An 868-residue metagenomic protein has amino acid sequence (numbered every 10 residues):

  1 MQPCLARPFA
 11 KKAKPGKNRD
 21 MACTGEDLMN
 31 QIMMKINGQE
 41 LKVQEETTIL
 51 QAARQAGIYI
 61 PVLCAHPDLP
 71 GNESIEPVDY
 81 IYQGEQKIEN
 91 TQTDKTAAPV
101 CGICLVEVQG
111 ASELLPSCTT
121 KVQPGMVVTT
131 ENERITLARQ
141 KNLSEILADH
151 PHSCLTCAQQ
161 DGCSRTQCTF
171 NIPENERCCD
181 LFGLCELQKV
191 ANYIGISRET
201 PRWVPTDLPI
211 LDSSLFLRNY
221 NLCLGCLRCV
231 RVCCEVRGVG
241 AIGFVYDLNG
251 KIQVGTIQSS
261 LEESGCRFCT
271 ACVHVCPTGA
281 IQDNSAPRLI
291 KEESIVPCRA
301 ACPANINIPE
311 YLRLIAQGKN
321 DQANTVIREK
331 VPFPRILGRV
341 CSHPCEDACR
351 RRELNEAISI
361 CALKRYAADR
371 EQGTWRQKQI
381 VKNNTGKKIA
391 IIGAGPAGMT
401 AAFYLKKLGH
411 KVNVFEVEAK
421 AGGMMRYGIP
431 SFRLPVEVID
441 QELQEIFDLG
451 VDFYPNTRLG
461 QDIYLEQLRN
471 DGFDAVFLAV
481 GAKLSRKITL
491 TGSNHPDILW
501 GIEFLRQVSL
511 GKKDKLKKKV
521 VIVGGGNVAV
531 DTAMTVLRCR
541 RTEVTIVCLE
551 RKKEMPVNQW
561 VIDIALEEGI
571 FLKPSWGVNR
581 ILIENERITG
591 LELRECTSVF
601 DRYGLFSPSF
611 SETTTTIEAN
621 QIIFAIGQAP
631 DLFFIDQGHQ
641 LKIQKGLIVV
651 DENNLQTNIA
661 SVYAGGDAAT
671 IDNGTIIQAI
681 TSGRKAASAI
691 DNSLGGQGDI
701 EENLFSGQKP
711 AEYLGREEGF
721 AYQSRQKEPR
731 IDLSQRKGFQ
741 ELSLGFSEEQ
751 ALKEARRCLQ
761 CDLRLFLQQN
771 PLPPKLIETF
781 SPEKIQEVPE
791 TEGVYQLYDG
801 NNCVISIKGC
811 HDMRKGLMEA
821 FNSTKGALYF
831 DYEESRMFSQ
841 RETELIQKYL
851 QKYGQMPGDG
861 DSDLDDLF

Functional and structural regions predicted by a protein language model:
E76-N413, V417-E418, M425-F432, K483-L484 (+2 more regions): Fe-S ferredoxin-like electron-transfer domains and their immediately adjacent linker/connector regions across
Q322, N383, K388, I392 (+5 more regions): Feature captures the FAD/FMN-dependent oxidoreductase FAD-binding
A367-K382, Q441-Q461, S485-R540, I643-N653 (+1 more regions): Glycine-rich dinucleotide-binding loop and its adjacent helix/turn
K411-V414, E418-L449, F453, R506-V508 (+2 more regions): Rossmann-like dinucleotide-binding cores of NAD(P)H-dependent redox enzymes
N494-K517, I581-I583, F600-Q678, L714-G715: FAD-site-proximal beta/loop scaffold in flavoenzymes
R587-R594, D601-K642, E717-L767: C-terminal catalytic lobe of FAD-dependent flavoproteins
A668-I700: A conserved FAD-binding loop/helix module that cradles the flavin
Q769-N822, E833-I846, L864-F868: GIY-YIG nuclease catalytic motif and its immediate N-terminal context
